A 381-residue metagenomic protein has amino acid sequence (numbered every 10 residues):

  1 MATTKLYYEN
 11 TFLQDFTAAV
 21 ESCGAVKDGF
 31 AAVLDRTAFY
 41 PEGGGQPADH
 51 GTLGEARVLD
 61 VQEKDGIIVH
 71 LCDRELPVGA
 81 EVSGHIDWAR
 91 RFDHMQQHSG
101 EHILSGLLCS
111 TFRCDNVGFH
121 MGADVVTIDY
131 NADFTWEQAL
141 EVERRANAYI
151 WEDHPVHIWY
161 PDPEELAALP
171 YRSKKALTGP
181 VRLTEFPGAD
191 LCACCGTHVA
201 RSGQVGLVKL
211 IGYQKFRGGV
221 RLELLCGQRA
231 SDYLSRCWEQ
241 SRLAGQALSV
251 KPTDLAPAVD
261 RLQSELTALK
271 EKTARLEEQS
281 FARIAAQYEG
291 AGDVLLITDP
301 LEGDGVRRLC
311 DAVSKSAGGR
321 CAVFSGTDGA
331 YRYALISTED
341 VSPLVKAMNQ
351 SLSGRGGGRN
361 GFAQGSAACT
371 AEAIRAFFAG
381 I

Functional and structural regions predicted by a protein language model:
M1-I381: A glycine- and charged-residue-rich anion-binding loop/surface
